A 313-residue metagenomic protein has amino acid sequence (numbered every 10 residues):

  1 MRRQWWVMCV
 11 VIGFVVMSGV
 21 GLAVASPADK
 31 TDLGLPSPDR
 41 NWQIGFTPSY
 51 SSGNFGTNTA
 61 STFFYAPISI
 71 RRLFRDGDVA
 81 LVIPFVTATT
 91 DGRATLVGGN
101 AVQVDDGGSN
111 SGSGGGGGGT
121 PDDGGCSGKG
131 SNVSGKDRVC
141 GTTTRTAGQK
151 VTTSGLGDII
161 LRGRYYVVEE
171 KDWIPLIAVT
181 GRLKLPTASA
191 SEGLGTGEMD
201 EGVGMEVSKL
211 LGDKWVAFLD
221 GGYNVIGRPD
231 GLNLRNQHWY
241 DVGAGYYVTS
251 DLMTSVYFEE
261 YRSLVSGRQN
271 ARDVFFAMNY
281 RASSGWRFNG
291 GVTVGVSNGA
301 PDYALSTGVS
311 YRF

Functional and structural regions predicted by a protein language model:
M1-V10: Bacterial N-terminal signal peptides that target proteins for export
C9-G19: Bacterial N-terminal signal peptides
A25-R228, R235-F313: Transmembrane beta-barrel domains of Gram-negative outer membranes and organellar outer membranes
